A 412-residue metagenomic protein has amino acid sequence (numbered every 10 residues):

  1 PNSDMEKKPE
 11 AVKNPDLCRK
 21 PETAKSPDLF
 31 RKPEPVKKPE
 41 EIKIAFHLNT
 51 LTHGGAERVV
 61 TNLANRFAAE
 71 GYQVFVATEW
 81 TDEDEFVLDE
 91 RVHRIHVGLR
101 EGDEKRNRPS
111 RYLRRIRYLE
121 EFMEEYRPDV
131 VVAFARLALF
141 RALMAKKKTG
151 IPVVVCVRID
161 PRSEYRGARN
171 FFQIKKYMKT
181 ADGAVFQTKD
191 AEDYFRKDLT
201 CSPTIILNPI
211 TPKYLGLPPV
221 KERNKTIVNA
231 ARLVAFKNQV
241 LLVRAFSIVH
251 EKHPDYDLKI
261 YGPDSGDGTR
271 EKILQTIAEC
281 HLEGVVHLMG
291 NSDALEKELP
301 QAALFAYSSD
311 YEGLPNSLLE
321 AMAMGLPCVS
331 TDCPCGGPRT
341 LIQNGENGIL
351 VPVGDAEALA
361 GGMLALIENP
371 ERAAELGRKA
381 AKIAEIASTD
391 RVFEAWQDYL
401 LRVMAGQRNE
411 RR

Functional and structural regions predicted by a protein language model:
I44-H47, V220-F246, K259: Conserved donor-binding/catalytic core segment of Leloir-type glycosyltransferases
F46-G54, R58-V60, R66-N107, R196 (+1 more regions): N-terminal strand-loop element at the rim of the active site of nucleotide-sugar-dependent glycosyltransferases
A133-L139, V157: Short His-centered aromatic/hydrophobic patch
K179-L215: Donor nucleotide-sugar binding/catalytic pocket of nucleotide-sugar-dependent glycosyltransferases
N291, D310: Aromatic "clamp/platform" in nucleotide-sugar-dependent glycosyltransferases that forms part of the donor/acceptor
P327-D332: Short hydrophobic beta-strand element within catalytic cores of glycosyltransferases and related nucleotide-activated
Q343-G345, I349-A356, L364-P370, E385: Conserved acidic donor-binding segment of nucleotide-sugar-dependent glycosyltransferases
A358, A365, R372-I386, D398: A short, well-ordered alpha-helix in the C-terminal region of glycosyltransferases
